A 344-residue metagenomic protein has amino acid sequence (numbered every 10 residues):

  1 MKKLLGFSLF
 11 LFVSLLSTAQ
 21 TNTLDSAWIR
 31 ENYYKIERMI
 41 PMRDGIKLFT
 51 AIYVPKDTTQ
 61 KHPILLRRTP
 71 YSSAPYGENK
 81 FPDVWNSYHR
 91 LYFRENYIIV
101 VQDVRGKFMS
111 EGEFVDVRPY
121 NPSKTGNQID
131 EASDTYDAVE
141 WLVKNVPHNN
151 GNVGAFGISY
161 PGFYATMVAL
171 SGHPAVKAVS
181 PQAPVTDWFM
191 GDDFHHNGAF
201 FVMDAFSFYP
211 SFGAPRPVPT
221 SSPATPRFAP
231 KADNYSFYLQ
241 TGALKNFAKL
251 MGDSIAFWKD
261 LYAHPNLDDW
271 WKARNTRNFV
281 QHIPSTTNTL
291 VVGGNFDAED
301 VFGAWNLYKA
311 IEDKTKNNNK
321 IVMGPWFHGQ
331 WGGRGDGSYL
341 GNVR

Functional and structural regions predicted by a protein language model:
N22-T58: N-terminal cap/lid segment of alpha/beta-hydrolase-fold proteins
K61-K144, F194, G333-G341: Cap/lid segment of the alpha/beta-hydrolase catalytic domain
R94, D116-P119, T125-Q128, A132 (+1 more regions): Accessory cap/linker subdomain of secreted extracellular hydrolases
P147-S159: Alpha/beta-hydrolase fold nucleophile elbow
G157-M167: Glycine-rich nucleophile elbow surrounding the catalytic serine of serine-hydrolase chemistry
V291-G293: Short beta-strand/loop motif that positions the catalytic acidic residue of the alpha/beta-hydrolase fold
A298-W305: Conserved alpha/beta-hydrolase "acid-adjacent" motif
E312-Q330: Catalytic histidine neighborhood in serine/cysteine hydrolases with alpha/beta-hydrolase-type architecture
